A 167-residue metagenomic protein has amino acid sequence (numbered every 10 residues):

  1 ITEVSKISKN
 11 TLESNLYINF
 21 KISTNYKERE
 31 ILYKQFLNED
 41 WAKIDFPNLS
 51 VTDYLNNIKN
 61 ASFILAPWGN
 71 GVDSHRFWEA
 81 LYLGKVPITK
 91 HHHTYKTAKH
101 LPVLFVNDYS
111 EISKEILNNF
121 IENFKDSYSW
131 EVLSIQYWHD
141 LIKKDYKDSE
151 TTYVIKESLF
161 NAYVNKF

Functional and structural regions predicted by a protein language model:
I1-F105, N119, N123-F167: Nucleotide-sugar donor-binding catalytic core of glycosyltransferases
Y109-K114: A short acidic, often aromatic-flanked loop/helix-cap motif at beta-alpha or helix-coil junctions that lines enzyme
